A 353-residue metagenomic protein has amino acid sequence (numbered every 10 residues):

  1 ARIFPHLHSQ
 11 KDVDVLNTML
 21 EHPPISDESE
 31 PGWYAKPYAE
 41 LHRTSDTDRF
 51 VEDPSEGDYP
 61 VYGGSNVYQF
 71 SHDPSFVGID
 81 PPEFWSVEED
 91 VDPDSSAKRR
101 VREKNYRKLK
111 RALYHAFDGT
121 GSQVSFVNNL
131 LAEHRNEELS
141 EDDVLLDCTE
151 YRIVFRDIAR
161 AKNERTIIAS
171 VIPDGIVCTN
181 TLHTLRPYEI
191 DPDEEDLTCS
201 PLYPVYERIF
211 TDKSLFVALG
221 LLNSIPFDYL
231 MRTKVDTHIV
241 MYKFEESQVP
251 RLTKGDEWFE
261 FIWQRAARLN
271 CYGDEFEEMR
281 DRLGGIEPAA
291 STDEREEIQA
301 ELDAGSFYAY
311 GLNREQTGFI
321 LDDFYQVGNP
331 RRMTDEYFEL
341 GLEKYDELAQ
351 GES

Functional and structural regions predicted by a protein language model:
A1-S353: S-adenosyl-L-methionine
